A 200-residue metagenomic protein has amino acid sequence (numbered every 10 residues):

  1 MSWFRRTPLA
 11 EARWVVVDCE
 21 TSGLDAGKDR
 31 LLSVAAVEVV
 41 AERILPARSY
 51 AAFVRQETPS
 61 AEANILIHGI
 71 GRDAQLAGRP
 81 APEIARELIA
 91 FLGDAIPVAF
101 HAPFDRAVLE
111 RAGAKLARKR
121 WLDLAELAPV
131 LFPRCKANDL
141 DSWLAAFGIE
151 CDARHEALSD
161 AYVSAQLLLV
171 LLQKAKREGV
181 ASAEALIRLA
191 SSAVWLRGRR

Functional and structural regions predicted by a protein language model:
M1-R118, P133-R134, A145-H155, W195-R199: Conserved non-catalytic scaffold segment of RNase H-like nuclease domains
M1-R6, L167-R200: Acidic two-metal-ion nuclease catalytic site recognized across multiple nuclease folds, prominently DnaQ/RNase D-T
R86, S142, S159-Y162: A broad detector of short, well-ordered amphipathic alpha-helices that serve as recognition/interaction surfaces
A112, V130, A146, L167-K174: Active-site catalytic microenvironments for nucleophilic, acid-base chemistry
W121-N138: Short alpha-helix plus adjacent loop in nuclease-associated cores
E156-L169: Acidic, divalent-metal-coordinating active-site segment for phosphoryl/phosphodiester hydrolysis, typified by short
